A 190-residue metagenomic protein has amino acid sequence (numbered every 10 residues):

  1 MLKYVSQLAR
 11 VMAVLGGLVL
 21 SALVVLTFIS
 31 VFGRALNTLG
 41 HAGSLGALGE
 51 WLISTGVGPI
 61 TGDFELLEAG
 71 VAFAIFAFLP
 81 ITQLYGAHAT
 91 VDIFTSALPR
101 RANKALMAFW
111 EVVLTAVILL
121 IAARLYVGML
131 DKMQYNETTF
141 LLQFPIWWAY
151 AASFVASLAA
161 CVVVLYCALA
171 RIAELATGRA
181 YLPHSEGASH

Functional and structural regions predicted by a protein language model:
M1-H190: Alpha-helical transmembrane segments and membrane-interface helix-loop junctions in multi-pass membrane proteins
